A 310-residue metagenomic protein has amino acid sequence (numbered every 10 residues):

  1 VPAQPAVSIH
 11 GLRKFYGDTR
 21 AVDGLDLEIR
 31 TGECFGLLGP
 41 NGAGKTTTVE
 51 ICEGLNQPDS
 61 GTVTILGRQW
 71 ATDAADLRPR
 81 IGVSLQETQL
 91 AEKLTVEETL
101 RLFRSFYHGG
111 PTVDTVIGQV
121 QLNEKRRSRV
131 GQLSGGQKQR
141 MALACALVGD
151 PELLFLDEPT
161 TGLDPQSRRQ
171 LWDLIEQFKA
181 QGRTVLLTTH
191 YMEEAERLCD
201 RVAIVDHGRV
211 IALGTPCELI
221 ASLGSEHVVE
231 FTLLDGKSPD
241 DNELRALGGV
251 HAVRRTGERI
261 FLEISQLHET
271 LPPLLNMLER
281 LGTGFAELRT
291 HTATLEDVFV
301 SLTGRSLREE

Functional and structural regions predicted by a protein language model:
V1-R13, R305-E310: ABC-family P-loop ATPase nucleotide-binding domain
Q4-V7, K14-A212: ABC transporter nucleotide-binding domains
G82, R104, H108, A221-S225 (+3 more regions): A generic structural signal for secondary-structure junctions that act as hinges or helix/strand caps at the edges
D173-S265: ABC transporter nucleotide-binding domain
Q266-E310: C-terminal coupling/interaction segments
